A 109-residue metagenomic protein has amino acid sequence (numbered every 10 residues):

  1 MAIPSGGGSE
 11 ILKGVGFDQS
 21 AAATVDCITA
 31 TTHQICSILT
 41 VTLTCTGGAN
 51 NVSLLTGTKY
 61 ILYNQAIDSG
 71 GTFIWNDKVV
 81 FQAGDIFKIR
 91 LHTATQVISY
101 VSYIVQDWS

Functional and structural regions predicted by a protein language model:
M1-Q34, T40, L91-S109: C-terminal interaction-tip segments
L39-T44, F87-I89: Buried hydrophobic-core signal for structured, non-transmembrane domains
G47-Q65: Short, surface-exposed beta-strand/strand-loop-strand elements in extracellular ectodomains
N64, K78-V79: Short, surface-exposed secondary-structure edge patches
Q65-T72: Short proline/glycine- and polar residue-rich coil/turn motifs
T72-K78: Exposed aromatic-hydrophobic patches
V79-Q96: Noncatalytic modules at the cell exterior or secretory-pathway interfaces, chiefly beta-strand-rich lectin/adhesion
